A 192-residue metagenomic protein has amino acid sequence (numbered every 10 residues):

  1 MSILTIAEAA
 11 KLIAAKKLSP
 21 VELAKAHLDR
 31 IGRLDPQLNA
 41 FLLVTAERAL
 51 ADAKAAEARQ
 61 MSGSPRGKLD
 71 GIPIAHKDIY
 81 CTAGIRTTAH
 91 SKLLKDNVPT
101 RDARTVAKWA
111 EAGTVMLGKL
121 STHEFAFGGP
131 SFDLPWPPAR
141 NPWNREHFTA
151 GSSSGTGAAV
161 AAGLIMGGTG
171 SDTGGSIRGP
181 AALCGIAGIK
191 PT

Functional and structural regions predicted by a protein language model:
M1-A51: An N-terminal boundary/leader segment
K17, I31-L38, A53-M61, A110-G113 (+1 more regions): Structural signal for hydrophobic packing residues in well-ordered secondary-structure cores of soluble enzyme domains
A26, V44, Y80, T122 (+1 more regions): Residue-level "edge-of-site" marker
H27, A49, G71, K77 (+2 more regions): Conserved hydrophobic/aromatic pocket- or pore-lining residues that grip, position, or stack substrates in active sites
A56-P73: Immediate post-signal peptide segment of exported/extracytoplasmic ligand-binding proteins
K68-T105: Enzymes and membrane/adaptor proteins characterized by extended Gly/Ser/Thr/Asp/Glu-rich, aromatic-dotted
R101-T192: Short glycine/serine-rich loop segments
